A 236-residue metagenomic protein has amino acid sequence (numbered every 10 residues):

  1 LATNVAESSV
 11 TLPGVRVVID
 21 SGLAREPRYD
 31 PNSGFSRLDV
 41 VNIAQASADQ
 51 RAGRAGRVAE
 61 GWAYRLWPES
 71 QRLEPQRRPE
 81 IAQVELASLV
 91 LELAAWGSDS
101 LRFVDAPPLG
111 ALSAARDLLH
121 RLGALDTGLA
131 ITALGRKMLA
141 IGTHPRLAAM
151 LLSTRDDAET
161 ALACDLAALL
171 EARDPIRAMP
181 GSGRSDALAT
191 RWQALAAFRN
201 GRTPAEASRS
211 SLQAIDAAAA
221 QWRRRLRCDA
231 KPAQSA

Functional and structural regions predicted by a protein language model:
L1, I43-A46, T143, L147: Short, glycine/acidic-rich beta->alpha junctions
L1-S8: Conserved two-lobed SF2 helicase motor
A2, V18-I19: Generic enzyme active-site microenvironment
S8-S9, R25: Catalytic P-loop NTPase motifs of RecA-like helicase/translocase cores
V10-L12, R57: Conserved catalytic network of the ASCE P-loop NTPase/AAA+ motor domain
V17, L23-E74: Conserved segment of the helicase C-terminal RecA-like domain
I19, A24-P27, E69-A236: Second RecA-like catalytic domain
